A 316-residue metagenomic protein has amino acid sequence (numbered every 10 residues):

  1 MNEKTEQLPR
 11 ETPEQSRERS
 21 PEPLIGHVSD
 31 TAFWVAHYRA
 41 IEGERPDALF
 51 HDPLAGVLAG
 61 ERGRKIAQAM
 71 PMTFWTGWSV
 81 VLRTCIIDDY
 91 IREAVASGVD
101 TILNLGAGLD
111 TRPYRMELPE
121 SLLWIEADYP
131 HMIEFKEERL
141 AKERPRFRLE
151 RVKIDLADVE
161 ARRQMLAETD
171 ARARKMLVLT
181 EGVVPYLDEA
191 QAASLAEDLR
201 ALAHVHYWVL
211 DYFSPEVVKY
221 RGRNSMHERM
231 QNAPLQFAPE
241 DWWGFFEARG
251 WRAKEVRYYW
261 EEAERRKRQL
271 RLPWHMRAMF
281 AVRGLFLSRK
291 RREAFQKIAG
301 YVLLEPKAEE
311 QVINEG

Functional and structural regions predicted by a protein language model:
N2-L103, A107-I154, V159-E160, M165-E168 (+1 more regions): Rossmann-like AdoMet
A161-R162, Y186-D198: A short, conserved alpha-helix within the catalytic core of class I
K175-A190: A short SAM/SAH-binding and catalytic strip from SAM-dependent methyltransferases
A203-P215: Conserved beta-strand signature within the Rossmann-like core of class I S-adenosyl-L-methionine
P215-A233: Short, glycine-/aromatic-enriched active-site segment of Class I SAM-dependent methyltransferases
P234-V256: Short alpha-helix
K254-A278: Conserved catalytic loop of SAM-dependent methyltransferase domains
Q269-V312: Core SAM-dependent methyltransferase catalytic element
